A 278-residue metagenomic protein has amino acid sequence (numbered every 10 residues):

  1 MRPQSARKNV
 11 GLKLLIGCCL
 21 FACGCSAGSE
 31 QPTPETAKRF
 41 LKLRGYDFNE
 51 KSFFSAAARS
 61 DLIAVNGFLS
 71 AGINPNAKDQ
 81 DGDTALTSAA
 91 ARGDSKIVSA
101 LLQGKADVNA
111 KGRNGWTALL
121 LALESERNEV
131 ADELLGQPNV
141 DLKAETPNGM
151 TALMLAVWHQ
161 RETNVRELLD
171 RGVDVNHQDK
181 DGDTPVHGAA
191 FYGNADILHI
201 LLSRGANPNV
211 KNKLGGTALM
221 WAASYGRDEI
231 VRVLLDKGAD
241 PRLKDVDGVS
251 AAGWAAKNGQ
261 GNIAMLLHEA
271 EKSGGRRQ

Functional and structural regions predicted by a protein language model:
R2-L15: Bacterial N-terminal signal peptides that target proteins for export
C25-S52, K237, V246-V249, W254-Q278: Ankyrin-repeat-protein effector appendages
P32-T84: N-terminal segments that cap or nucleate solenoid repeat domains
S55-S60, S88-D94, L121-R127, L155-R161 (+3 more regions): Ankyrin repeat A-helix N-terminal signature
D61-L69, D94-L102, R127-G136, R161-D170 (+3 more regions): Ankyrin repeat structural motif
